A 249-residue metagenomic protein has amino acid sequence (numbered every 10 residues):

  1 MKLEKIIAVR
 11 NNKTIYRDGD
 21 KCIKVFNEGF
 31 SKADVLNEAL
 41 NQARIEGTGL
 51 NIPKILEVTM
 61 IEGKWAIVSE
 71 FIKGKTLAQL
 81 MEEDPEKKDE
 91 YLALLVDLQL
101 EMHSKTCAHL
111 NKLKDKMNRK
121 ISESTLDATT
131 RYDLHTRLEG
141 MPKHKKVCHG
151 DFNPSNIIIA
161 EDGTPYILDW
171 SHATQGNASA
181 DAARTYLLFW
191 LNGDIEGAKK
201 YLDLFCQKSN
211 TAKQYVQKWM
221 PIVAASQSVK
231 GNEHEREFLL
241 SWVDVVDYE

Functional and structural regions predicted by a protein language model:
E4-L36, A43: ATP-binding glycine-rich loop module of kinase domains
E46-E57: Conserved HxN/HPN-centered segment at the entrance to the catalytic loop of eukaryotic protein kinase-like domains
E62-T76: Conserved short submotifs of the Hanks-type protein kinase catalytic core that shape the nucleotide-binding pocket
L77-E86: AlphaC helix of the protein kinase catalytic domain
E86-L113: Internal "kinase-insert"/substrate-recognition segments embedded within catalytic cores of ATP-dependent enzymes
S104-G150, I158-E161, Y166, L240-S241 (+1 more regions): An alpha-helical support segment within catalytic cores of ATP-dependent transferases
D169-A173: Activation of the activation-loop gatekeeper triad in protein kinase-fold domains
R184-E249: Helix-rich C-terminal or lid/interface subdomains of diverse kinases
